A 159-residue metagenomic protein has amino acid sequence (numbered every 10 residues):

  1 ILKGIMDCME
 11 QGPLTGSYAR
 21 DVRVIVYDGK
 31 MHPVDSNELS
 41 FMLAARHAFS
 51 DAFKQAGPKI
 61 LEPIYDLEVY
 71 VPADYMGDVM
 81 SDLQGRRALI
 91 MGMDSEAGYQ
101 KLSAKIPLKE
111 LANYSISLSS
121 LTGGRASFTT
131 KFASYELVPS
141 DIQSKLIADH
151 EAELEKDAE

Functional and structural regions predicted by a protein language model:
I1-E159: Accessory interaction regions appended to the cores of large information-processing enzymes
